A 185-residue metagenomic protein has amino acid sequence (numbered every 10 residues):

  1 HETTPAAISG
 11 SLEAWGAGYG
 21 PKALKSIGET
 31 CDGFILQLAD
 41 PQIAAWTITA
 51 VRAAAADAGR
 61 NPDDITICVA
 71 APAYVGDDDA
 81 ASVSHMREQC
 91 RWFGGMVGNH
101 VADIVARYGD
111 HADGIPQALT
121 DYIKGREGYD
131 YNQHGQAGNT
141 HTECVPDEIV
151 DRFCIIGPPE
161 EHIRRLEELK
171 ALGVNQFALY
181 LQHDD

Functional and structural regions predicted by a protein language model:
H1-P5, W46-A50, A55-E168: An alpha-helical appendage that flanks or caps ligand/catalytic pockets
I8-E13, I149: A local structural motif
A14-A17, F34-L36, I65-A71, F177-L179: Hydrophobic faces of well-ordered beta-strands that scaffold small-molecule active sites in alpha/beta enzyme cores
W15, Y19-A55: Loop-centered beta-sheet repeat module
P21, Y74-V75, D184: Short, solvent-exposed loop/turn segments at secondary-structure junctions
E29-T30, L172-V174: Structural motif
L38-P41, A178-D185: Glycine-rich, proline-tolerant flexible connector loops at the mouths of alpha/beta enzymes
I155, G173-F177: Glycine-rich, charge-dense phosphate/pyrophosphate-binding loop(s) and the adjacent flexible "lid"/catalytic subdomain
